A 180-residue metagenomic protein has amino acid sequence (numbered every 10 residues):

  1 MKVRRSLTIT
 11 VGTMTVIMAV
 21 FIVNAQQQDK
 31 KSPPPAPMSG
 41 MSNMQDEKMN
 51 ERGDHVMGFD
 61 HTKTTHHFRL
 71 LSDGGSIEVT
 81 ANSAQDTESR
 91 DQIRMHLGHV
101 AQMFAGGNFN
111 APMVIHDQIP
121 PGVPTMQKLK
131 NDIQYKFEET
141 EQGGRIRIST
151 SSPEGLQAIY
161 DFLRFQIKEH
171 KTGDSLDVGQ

Functional and structural regions predicted by a protein language model:
K2-T8, A19-Q180: Intrinsically disordered, low-complexity terminal tails/loops enriched in metal-binding residues
I9-M14: Sec-dependent N-terminal signal peptides
